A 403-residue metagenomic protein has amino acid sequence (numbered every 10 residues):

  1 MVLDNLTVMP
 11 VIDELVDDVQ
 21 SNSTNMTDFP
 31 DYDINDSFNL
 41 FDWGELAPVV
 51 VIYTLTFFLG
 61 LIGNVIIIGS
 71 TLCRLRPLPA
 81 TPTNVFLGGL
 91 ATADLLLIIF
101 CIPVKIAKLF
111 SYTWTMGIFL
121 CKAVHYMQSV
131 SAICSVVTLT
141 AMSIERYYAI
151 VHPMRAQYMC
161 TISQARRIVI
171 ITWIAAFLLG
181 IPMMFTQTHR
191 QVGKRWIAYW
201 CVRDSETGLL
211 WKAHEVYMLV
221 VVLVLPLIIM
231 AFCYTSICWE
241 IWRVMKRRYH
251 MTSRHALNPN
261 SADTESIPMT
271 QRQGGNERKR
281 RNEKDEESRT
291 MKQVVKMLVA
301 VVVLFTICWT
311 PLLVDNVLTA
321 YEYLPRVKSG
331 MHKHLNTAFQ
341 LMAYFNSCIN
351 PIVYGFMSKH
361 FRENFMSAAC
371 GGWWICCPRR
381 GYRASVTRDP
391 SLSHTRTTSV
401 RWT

Functional and structural regions predicted by a protein language model:
M1-L40, K194, K246-V295, K359-T403: Intrinsically disordered regulatory tails of 7TM GPCRs
D31-L40, L109-S129, H152, Y158 (+3 more regions): Loop architecture of class A 7-transmembrane GPCRs
F38-L46, L75-A80, T113-W114, Q157-I162 (+3 more regions): Helix-boundary and loop/linker segments of multi-pass membrane transporters
D42-T54, P77-I144, Y148-I162: Extracellular TM2-ECL1-early TM3 structural module of rhodopsin-like
Y53, S70, L96-Y112, H125 (+6 more regions): Helix-to-loop junction signature of class
L55-F58, G89-T92, P103, L120-A123 (+8 more regions): Hydrophobic residues within alpha-helical transmembrane segments of multi-pass solute transporters/permease subunits
G60, G69-S70, T138-V151, M183-Q191 (+3 more regions): Class A (rhodopsin-like) GPCR signature focused on the TM5-ICL3 interface and adjacent 7TM helical core
I229-M230, I307, L313-V314, N336-D389: Seventh transmembrane helix
